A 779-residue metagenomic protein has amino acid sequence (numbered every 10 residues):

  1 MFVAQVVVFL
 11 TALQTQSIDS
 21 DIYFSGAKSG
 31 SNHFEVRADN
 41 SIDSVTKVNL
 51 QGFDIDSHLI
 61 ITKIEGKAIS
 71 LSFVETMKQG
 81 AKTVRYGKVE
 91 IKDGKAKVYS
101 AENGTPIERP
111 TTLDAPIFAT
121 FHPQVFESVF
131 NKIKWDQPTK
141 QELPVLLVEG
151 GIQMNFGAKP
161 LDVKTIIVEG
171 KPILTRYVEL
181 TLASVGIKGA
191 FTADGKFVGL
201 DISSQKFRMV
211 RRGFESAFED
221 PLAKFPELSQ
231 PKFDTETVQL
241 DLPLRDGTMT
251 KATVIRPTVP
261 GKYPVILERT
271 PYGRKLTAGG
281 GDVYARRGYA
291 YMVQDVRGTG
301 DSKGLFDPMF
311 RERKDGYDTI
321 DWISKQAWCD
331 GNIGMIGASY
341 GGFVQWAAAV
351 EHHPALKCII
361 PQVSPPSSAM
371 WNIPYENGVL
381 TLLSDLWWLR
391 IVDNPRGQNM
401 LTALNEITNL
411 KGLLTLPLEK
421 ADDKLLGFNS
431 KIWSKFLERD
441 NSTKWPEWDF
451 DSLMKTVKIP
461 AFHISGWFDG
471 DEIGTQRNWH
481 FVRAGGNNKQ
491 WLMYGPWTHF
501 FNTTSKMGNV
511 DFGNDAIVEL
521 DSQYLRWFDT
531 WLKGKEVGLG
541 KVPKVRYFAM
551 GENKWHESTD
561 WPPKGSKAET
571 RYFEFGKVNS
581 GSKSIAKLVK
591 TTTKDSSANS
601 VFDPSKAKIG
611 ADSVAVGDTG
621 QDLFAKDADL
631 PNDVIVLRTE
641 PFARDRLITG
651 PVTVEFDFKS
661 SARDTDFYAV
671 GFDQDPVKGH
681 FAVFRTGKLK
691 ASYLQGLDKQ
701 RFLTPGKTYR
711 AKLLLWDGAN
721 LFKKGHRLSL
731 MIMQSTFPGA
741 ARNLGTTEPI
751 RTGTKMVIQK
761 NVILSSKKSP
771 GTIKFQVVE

Functional and structural regions predicted by a protein language model:
F9-K88, K140-V168, P172: N-terminal cleavable signal peptides for secretion/export
K82-L174, D201, P264: Solvent-exposed helix/loop surface patches that form functional interfaces
K224-G261, R638, F642-R644: N-terminal cap/lid segment of alpha/beta-hydrolase-fold proteins
F233-E236, R256-K325, I373-P374, T503-F512 (+4 more regions): Cap/lid segment of the alpha/beta-hydrolase catalytic domain
A327-Y340: Alpha/beta-hydrolase fold nucleophile elbow
V350-T456: Accessory cap/linker subdomain of secreted extracellular hydrolases
N405-L418, N509-E779: C-terminal, loop-rich substrate-recognition/catalytic regions characterized by aromatic stacking residues
H463-S465: Short beta-strand/loop motif that positions the catalytic acidic residue of the alpha/beta-hydrolase fold
